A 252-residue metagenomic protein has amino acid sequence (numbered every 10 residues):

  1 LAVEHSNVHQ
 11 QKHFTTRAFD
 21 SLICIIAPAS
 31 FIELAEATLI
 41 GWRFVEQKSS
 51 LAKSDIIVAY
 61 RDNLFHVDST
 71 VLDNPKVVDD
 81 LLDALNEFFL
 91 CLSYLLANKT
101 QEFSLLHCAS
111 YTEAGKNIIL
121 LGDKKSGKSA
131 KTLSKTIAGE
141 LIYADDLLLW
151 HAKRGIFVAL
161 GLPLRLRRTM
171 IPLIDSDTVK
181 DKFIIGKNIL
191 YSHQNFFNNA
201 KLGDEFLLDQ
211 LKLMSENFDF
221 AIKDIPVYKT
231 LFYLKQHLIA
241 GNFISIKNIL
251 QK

Functional and structural regions predicted by a protein language model:
L1-F14, S21-L22, P28-A37, G41 (+2 more regions): Glycine-rich, often acidic-flanked micro-motifs that create phosphate/phosphodiester-binding or positioning elements
L1-L85: Long, basic/Gly/Ser/Thr-rich N-terminal segments that mediate initial subcellular attachment or targeting
Q47, K99, L141: Short, solvent-exposed cationic patches
S50-N63, S104-A114, L149: Short, glycine/charge-rich beta-strand/loop segments that flank catalytic centers and engage negatively charged groups
L82-L105: N-terminal pre-Walker A segment at the start of P-loop NTPase domains
S126-K128: Conserved glycine(s) of the Walker
K131-T132: Post-Walker A alpha-helix
